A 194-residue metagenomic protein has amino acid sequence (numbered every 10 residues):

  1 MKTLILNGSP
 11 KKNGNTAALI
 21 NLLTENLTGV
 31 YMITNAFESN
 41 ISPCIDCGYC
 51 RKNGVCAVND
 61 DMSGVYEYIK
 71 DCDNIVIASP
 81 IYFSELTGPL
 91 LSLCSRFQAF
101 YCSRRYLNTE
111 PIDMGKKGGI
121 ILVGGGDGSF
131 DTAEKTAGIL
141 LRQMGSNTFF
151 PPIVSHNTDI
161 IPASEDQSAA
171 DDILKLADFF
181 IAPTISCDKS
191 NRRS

Functional and structural regions predicted by a protein language model:
M1-G29, F37: N-terminal beta1-alpha1 ligand-phosphate binding loop
M1-L4, N26-L27, G138-S194: Glycine-rich phosphate/pyrophosphate-binding loop and the adjoining helix
G8, A36, L122-G126: Cofactor-binding loop segments of dinucleotide-utilizing enzymes, especially the Rossmann-like FAD- and NAD(P)+-binding
K12-N15, E85-L86, S129-F130, I161: Secondary-structure boundary/capping motif
G29-N40, P152-S155: A short beta-strand-loop structural module common to alpha/beta enzyme folds
S39-I69: Cysteine-cluster motifs in flexible loop/terminal segments that predominantly coordinate metals
G48-N53, S95, Q167-S168: Short, hinge-like loop/turn segments at secondary-structure boundaries
A57-M144: Helix-loop-strand module that forms the ligand-binding subsite of alpha/beta enzymes
